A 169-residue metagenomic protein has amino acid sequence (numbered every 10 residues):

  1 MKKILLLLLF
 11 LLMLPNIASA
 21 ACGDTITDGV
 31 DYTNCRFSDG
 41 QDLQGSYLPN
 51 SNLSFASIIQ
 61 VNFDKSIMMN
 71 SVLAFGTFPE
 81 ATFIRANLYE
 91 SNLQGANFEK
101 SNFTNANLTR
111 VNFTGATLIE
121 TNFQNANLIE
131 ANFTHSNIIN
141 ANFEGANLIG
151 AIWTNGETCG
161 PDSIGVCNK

Functional and structural regions predicted by a protein language model:
I4-L14: Sec-dependent N-terminal signal peptides
A20-K169: Tandem repeat scaffolds
